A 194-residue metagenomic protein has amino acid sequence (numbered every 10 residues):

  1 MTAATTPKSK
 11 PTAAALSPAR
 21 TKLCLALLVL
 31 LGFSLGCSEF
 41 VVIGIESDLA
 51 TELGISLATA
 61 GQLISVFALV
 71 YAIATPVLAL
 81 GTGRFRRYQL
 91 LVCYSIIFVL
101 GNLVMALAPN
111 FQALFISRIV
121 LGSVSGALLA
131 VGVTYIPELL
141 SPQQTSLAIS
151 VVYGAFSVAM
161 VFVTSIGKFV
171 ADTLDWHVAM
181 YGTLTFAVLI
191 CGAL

Functional and structural regions predicted by a protein language model:
T2-L31: Cytosolic juxtamembrane N-terminal segment immediately preceding the first transmembrane helix of multi-pass
C24-L57, T75-L78: Extracytoplasmic
F40, A68-P76, M160-V161: Residue-level signature of mid-helix packing/kink "hotspots" within the transmembrane helices of 12-pass Major
I73-F111: Conserved MFS/SLC helix-loop-helix module at the cytosolic interface between two early adjacent transmembrane helices
S95, V99-N102, S117-R118, L184-C191: A generic transmembrane-helix signature of 12-TM secondary carrier transporters
A113, P142, L147-L194: Helix-loop-helix hairpin linking two adjacent transmembrane segments in secondary transporters
S117-A155: Cytoplasmic helix-loop-helix junction between adjacent transmembrane helices in 12-TM secondary transporters
